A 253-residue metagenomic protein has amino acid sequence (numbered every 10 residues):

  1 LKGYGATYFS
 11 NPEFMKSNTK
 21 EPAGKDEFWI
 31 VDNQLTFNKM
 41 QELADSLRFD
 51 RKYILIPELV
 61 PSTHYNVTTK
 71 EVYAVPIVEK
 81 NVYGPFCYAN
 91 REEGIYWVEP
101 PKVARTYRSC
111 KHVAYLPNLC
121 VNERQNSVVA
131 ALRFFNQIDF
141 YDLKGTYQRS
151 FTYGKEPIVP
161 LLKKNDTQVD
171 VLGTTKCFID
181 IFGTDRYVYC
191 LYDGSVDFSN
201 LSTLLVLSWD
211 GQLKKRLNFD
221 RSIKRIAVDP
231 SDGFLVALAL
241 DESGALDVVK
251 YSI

Functional and structural regions predicted by a protein language model:
L1-F14, R51-I56, E93-A114, Q148-G173 (+1 more regions): Surface-exposed loop and turn segments in beta-propeller and other repeat-based domains that flank or scaffold
F14-G24, S62-K70, K111-Q125, A131 (+2 more regions): Structural signature of eukaryotic scaffold interfaces centered on beta-propeller domains
E27-F28, V72-Y73, V128, V188 (+1 more regions): Hydrophobic beta-strand positions that form the internal "hydrophobic ladder" of WD40/Gbeta-like beta-propeller blades
V31-V75: Asp-box/WD-like beta-propeller blade repeats and closely related beta-sheet repeat scaffolds
N33-T36, V78-Y83, A131-F134, D197-L201 (+1 more regions): Short, solvent-exposed loop/turn segments at conserved positions within beta-propeller repeat blades
G84-R91, N200-L213, K250-I253: Beta-propeller blade signature
D170-V206: Loop/turn-rich, solvent-exposed surfaces of beta-rich toroidal or solenoidal domains
A227-I253: Blade-level signature of beta-propeller repeat domains, shared across WD40, Kelch, NHL, RCC1 and BNR/Asp-box propellers
